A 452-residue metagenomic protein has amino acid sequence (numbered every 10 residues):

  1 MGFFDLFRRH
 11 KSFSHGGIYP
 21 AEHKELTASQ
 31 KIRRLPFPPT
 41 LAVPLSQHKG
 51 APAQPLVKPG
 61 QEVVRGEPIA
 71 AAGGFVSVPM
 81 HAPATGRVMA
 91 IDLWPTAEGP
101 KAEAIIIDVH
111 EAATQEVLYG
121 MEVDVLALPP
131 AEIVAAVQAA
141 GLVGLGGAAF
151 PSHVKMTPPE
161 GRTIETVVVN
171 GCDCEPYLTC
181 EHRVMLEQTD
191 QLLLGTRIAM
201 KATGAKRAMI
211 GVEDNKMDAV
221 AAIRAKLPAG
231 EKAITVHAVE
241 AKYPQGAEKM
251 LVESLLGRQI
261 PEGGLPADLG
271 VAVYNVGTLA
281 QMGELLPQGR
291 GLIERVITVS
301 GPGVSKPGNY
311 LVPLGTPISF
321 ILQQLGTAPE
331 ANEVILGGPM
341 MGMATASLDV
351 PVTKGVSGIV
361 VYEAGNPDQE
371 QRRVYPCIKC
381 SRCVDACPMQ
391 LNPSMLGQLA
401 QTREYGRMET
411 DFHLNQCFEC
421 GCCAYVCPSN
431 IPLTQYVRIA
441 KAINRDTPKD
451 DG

Functional and structural regions predicted by a protein language model:
M1-L56: N-terminal, Lys/Arg-enriched amphipathic/low-complexity engagement segments that precede the first folded domain
K58-A71, A90: Short, well-structured beta-strand-loop connectors
G86-V88: Conserved hydrophobic positions within beta-strands
A90, P95-F150, G161-R162, M217 (+1 more regions): Acidic low-complexity segments
Q115-E116, G144, V167-E181, G303: Gly-rich Lys/Arg/Thr-decorated short loops/hinges at beta-loop-alpha junctions or inter-strand turns that position
L186-A202: Histidine-anchored nucleotide/phosphate-binding helix
K206-I318, Q324-P329, G338: Hydrophobic alpha-helical positions that pack around
S357-V374, R382-V384, P388-G452: Ferredoxin-type iron-sulfur electron-transfer modules in oxidoreductases and energy-metabolism complexes
